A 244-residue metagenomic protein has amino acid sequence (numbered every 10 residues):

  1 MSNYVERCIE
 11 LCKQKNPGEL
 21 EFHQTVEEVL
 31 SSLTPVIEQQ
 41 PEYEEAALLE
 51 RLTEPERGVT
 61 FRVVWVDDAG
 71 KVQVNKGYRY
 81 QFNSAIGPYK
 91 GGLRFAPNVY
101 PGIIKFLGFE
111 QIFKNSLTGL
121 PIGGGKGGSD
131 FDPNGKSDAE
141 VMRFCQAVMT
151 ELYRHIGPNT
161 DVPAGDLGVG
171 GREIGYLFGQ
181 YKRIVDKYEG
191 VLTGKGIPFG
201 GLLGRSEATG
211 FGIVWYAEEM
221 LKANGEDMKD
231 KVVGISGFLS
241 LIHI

Functional and structural regions predicted by a protein language model:
M1-L203, E207, Y216, M220-A223: N-terminal ligand-binding/catalytic initiation module
E226-D230: Short helix-loop-beta connector
V233-I235: Hydrophobic Val/Ile/Leu positions in short beta-strands of Rossmann-like dinucleotide-binding domains
F238: Glycine-rich Rossmann-fold phosphate-binding loop(s) that bind the pyrophosphate of adenine dinucleotide cofactors
I242-I244: Conserved small/polar residues in nucleotide/adenosyl-binding loops
